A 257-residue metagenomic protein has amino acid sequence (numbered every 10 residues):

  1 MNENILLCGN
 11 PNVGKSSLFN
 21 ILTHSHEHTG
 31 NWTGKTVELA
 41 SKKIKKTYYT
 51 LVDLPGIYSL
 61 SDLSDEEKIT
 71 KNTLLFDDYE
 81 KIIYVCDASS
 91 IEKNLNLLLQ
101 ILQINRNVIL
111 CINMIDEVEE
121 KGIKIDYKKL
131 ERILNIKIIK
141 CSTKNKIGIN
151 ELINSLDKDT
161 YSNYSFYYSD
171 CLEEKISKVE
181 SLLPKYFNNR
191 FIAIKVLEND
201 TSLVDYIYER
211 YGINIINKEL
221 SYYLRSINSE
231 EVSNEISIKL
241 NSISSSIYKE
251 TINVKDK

Functional and structural regions predicted by a protein language model:
M1-L63, F76-D77: Conserved G1/Walker A P-loop phosphate-binding module
L18-F19, V37, D53, T70 (+4 more regions): Residue-level signature of catalytic and energy-coupling elements of molecular machines, predominantly ATP/GTP-dependent
G34, G56-I57, A88-E92, I115-E119 (+1 more regions): Conserved nucleotide-binding/hydrolysis micro-motifs of P-loop NTPases
K45, I69-I138: Conserved C-terminal guanine-recognition region of P-loop GTPase G domains, centered on the G4
T50, D62, E66, K93-L97 (+7 more regions): Helical mechanochemical/support elements of P-loop NTPase systems and associated helical scaffolds
D116-Y167: Canonical P-loop GTPase G-domain recognition
N135, Y161-K257: Extended helical scaffolds that flank P-loop GTPase cores
